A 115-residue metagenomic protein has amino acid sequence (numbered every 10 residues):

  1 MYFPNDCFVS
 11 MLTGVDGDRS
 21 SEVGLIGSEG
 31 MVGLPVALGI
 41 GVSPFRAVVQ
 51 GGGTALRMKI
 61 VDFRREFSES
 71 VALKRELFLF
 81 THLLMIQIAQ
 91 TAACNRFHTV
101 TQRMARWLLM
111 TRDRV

Functional and structural regions predicted by a protein language model:
M1-G51: Cyclic nucleotide-binding regulatory domains
R19-S20, R64-E66: A short local loop/turn or secondary-structure capping micro-motif enriched for an aromatic residue
M31, F63-R64: A generic structural signal for short hydrophobic patches within well-formed alpha-helices
G51-G52, F67-V115: Polybasic "coupling" helices that flank or enter modular domains
L56: Conserved active-site beta-strand element of glycosyltransferases/polysaccharide synthases
